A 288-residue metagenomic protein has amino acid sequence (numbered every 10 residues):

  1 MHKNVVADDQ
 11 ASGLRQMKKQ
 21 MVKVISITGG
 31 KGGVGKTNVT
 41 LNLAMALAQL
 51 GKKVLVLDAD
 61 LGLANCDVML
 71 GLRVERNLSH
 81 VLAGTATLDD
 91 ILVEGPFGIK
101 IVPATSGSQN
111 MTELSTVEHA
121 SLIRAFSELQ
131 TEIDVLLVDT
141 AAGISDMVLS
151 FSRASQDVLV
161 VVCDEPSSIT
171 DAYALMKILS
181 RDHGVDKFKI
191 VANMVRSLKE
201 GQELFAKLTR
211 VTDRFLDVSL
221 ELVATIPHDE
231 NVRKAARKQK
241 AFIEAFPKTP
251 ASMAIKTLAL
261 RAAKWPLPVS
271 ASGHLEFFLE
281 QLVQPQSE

Functional and structural regions predicted by a protein language model:
M1-K18, D186-E288: C-terminal lobe/tail of nucleotide-utilizing enzymes
M1-V34, A48, K52: Extreme N-terminal, non-catalytic leader segments that precede Walker-type/kinase nucleotide-binding cores
G29, A59-T131, A236-K238: P-loop/Walker-type NTP enzyme "switch/lid" segment
V39: Hydrophobic positions on the alpha1 helix immediately C-terminal to the Walker A/P-loop
N42, A46, S150: Active-site signature of alpha/beta-hydrolase-fold catalytic machinery across serine- and Asp/Cys-nucleophile hydrolases
V54-D58: Short beta-strand "acidic-cap" motif of Rossmann-like dinucleotide-binding folds
A120, V135, T140-H228, R233-K234: Conserved catalytic-core segment of NTP-binding enzymes
